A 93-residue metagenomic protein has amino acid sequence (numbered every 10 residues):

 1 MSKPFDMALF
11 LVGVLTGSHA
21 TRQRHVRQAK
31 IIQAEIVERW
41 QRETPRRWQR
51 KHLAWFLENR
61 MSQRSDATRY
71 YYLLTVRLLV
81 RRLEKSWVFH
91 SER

Functional and structural regions predicted by a protein language model:
K3-P4, S18: N-terminal "first-domain core" detector
F10: A conserved mid-domain beta-alpha-beta active-site/ligand-binding segment of alpha/beta enzyme cores
L15-V88: Non-catalytic DNA-binding core/recognition domains of DNA-processing enzymes
H90-R93: Short acidic DE-rich linear segments
